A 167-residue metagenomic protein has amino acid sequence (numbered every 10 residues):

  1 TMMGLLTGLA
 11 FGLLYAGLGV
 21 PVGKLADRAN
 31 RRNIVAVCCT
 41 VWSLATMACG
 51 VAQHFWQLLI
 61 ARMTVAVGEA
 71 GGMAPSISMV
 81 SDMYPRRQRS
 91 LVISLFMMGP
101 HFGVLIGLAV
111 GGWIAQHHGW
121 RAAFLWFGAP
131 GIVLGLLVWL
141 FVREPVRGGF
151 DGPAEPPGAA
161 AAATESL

Functional and structural regions predicted by a protein language model:
T1-G17: Extracellular/periplasmic helix-loop-helix junction of adjacent transmembrane segments in MFS-like secondary
F11, C39-T46, V65, P130-L134: MFS 12-TM fold signature
G17-Q53: Conserved MFS/SLC helix-loop-helix module at the cytosolic interface between two early adjacent transmembrane helices
N30, V51-Q57, G68, P85 (+1 more regions): Helix-breaking motifs and short loop linkers at transmembrane-helix boundaries and internal kinks in secondary membrane
A61-F102: Cytoplasmic helix-loop-helix junction between adjacent transmembrane helices in 12-TM secondary transporters
F96, P100-V146: Helix-loop-helix hairpin linking two adjacent transmembrane segments in secondary transporters
R143-L167: Flexible cytoplasmic inter-helical loops of multi-pass small-molecule transporters
